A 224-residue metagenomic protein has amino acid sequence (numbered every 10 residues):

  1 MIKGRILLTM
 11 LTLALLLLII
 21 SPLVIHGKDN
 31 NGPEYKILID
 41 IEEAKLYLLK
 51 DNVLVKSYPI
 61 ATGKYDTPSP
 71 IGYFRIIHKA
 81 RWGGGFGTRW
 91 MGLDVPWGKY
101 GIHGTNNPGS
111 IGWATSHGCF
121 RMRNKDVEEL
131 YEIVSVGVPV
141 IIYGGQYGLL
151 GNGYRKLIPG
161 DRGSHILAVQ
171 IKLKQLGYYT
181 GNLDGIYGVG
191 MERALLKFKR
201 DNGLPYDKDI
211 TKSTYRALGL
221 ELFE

Functional and structural regions predicted by a protein language model:
M1-T12: N-terminal Sec-pathway targeting helices
I19-L93, D161, R200, L204-Y206 (+2 more regions): Cell wall/extracellular polymer interaction/catalysis modules
P68-I71, A80-G181, P205, R216: Exported/periplasmic cell-wall-interacting domains
G185, K208: Acidic, glycine-anchored loop motifs typical of Ca2+
M191: Ser/Thr-glycine-rich phosphate-binding loops at phosphate-binding pockets of nucleotides, nucleotide cofactors
L195: Conserved hydrophobic/aromatic packing and binding residues within compact polymer-binding modules
